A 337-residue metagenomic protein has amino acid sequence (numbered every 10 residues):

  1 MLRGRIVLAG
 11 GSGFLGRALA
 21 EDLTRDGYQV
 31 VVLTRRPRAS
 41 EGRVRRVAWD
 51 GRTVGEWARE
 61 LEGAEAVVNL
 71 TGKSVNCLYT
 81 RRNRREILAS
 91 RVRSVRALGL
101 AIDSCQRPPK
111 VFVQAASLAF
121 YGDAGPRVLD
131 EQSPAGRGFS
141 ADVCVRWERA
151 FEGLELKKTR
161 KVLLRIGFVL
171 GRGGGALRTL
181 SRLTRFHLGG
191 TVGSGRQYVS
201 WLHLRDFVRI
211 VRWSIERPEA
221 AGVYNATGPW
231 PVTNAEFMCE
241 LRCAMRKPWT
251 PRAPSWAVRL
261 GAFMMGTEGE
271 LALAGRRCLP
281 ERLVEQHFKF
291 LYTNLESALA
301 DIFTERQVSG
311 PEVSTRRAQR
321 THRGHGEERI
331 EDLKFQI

Functional and structural regions predicted by a protein language model:
R5-D26: N-terminal Rossmann NAD(P)H-binding glycine-rich loop of SDR-like oxidoreductase domains
R38-S40, V44-S94: NAD(P)H-binding glycine-rich loop region in Rossmannoid oxidoreductase-like domains and their noncatalytic homologs
R96-G138: Conserved Rossmann-fold NAD(P)-dependent oxidoreductase catalytic core, especially the SDR/UDP-sugar
A116-S117, R149-R172: Conserved beta-loop-beta element that borders a ligand/cofactor-binding pocket
K157-T159, L170-T179, S214-Y224: Glycine/proline-rich active-site loop of Rossmann-fold NAD(P)-dependent oxidoreductases
T179-D206, I210: A conserved pocket-lining segment of Rossmann-fold NAD(P)-dependent short-chain dehydrogenase/reductase
S214-G266, A300-R306: Mid/C-terminal beta-alpha module of Rossmann-like enzyme folds, strongest in SDR-family dehydrogenases/epimerases
T293-V313: Amphipathic terminal alpha-helices
